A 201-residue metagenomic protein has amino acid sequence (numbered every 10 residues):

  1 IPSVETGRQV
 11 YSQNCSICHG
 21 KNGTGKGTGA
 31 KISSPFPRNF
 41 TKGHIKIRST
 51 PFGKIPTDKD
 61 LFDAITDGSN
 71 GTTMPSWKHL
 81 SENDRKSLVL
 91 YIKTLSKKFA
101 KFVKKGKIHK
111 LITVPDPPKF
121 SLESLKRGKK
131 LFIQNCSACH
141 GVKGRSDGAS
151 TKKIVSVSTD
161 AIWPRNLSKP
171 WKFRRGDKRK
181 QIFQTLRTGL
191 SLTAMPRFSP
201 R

Functional and structural regions predicted by a protein language model:
I1-V10, K97-F132: Electrostatic cytochrome c docking/interface patches
V4-E5, Q9-S12, K54-I55, S81-E82 (+4 more regions): Short, solvent-exposed loop/helix junctions and linker helices that flank or host conserved functional motifs
G7, Y11-N22, L88, I92 (+2 more regions): The canonical Cys-X-X-Cys-His
G20-G25, G68, G141-S146, G189: Periodic glycine anchor positions in long extracellular repeat architectures
N22, T28-K31, A149-K152: Conserved catalytic-core motifs of eukaryotic protein kinase domains, centered on the activation segment
G29, F99-K104, H140-G148: Proline-centered turn/helix-capping motifs that create local helix->coil transitions or kinks
I32-I92, K153-P200: Extracytoplasmic electron-transfer domains, predominantly the class I c-type cytochrome c fold
N135, V142, S146-V155, N166: Phosphate-binding active sites in nucleotide-utilizing proteins
